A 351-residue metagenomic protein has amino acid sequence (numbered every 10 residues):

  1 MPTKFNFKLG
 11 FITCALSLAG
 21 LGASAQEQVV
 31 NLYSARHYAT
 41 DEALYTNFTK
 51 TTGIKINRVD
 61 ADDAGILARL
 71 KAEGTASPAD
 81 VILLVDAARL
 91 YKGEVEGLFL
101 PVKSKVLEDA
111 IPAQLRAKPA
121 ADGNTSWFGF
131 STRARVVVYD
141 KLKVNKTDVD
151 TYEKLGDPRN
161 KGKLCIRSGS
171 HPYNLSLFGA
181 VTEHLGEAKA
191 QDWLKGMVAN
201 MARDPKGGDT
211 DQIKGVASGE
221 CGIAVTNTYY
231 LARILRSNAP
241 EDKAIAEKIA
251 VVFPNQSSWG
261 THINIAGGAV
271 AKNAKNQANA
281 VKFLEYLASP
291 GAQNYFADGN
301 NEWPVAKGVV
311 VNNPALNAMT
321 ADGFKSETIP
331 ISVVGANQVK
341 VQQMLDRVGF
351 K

Functional and structural regions predicted by a protein language model:
Q26-K92, K351: Early extracytoplasmic/lumenal segment of secretory-pathway proteins
Y33-R36, D122-W127, Y139-K141, T147 (+3 more regions): Short beta-strand->loop
V59-R69, S77-I111, T132, A224-A232: Ligand-binding clamshell of periplasmic/extracellular solute-binding protein-like
S77-I82, L100-V137, E153, L164-I166: A structural signal for short loop-to-beta-strand junctions that line the ligand-binding cleft of periplasmic/secreted
L90-L98, A120-D150, F178-G179, I263-G268: Periplasmic solute-binding protein
G169, Y173-S176, A180-P254: Ligand-binding pocket segment of bilobal, Venus flytrap-like solute-binding proteins
A266-T328: Mature extracytoplasmic/periplasmic domains
N313-K351: Extracellular/periplasmic bilobal clamshell ligand-binding domains
